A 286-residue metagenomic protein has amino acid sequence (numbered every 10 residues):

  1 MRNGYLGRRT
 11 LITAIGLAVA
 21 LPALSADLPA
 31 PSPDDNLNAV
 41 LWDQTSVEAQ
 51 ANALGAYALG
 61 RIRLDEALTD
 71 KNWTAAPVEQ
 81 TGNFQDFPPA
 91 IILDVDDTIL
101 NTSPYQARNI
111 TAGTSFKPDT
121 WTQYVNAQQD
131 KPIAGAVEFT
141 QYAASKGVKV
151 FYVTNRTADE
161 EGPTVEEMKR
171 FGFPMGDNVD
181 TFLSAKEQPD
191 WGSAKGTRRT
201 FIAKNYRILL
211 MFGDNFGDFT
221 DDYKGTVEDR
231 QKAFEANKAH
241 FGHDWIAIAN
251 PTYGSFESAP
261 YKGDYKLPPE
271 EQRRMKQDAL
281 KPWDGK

Functional and structural regions predicted by a protein language model:
R2-I12: Bacterial N-terminal signal peptides that target proteins for export
T10-P22: Bacterial N-terminal signal peptides
L24-L93, K262-E270, R274-K286: Non-catalytic pre-domain segments flanking phosphatase-related domains
P29-P31, A58, T157, E161-K286: C-terminal cap/substrate-recognition subdomain and adjoining C-terminal extension of metal-dependent phosphatase-like
L41-A53, T122-D130, F151-T157, K186-Q188: Second-shell loop/turn segments in exported
L68-Q80, V150-N155, D177-D180: Surface-exposed patches in mature extracellular/periplasmic domains of secreted proteins
P88-A90, I99-A134, E138, S145: Active-site neighborhood of HAD-like aspartate-dependent phosphohydrolases
D97, A136-M168, F216: Substrate-recognition element of Asp-dependent hydrolases with the DxDx(T/V) motif
